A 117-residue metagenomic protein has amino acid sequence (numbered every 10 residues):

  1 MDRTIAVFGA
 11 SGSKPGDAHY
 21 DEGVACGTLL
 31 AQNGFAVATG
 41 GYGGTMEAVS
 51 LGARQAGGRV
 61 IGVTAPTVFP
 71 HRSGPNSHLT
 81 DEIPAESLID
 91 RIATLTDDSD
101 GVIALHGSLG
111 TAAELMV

Functional and structural regions predicted by a protein language model:
M1-I61: Glycine-rich beta-alpha loop segments
D21, G44-V117: Acidic/glycine-enriched connector segments
